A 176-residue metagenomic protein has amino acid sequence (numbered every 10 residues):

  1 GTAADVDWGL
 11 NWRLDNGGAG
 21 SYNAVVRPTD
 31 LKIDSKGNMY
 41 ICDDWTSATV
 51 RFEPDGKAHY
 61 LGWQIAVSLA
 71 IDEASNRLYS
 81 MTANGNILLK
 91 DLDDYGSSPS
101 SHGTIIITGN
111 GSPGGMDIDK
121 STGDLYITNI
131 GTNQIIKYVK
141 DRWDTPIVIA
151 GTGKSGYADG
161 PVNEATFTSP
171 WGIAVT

Functional and structural regions predicted by a protein language model:
G1-T29, W45, G56-V67, D93-G114 (+1 more regions): Gly/Pro-rich loop segments of beta-rich domains
L31, M39, T49, M116 (+3 more regions): Hydrophobic packing within well-folded, soluble alpha/beta domains
I33-K36, I71-S75, I118-T122, V175-T176: Residue-level detector of Asp-centered blade-edge/turn motifs that repeat once per structural unit in beta-propeller
N38-I41, R77-S80, D124-I127: Conserved beta-propeller blade signature
D44-W45, T82-A83, L92, I130-G131: Short loop/turn segments immediately following the C-termini of beta-strands
S47-R51, G85-L88, N133-K137: A short loop-to-beta-strand structural motif that recurs across blades of beta-propeller domains
P54, E73, L92, K120 (+1 more regions): Inter-blade boundary loops/turns of WD-repeat beta-propellers
I130-N133, G160: Surface loops at the rim/top face of extracytoplasmic beta-rich domains
